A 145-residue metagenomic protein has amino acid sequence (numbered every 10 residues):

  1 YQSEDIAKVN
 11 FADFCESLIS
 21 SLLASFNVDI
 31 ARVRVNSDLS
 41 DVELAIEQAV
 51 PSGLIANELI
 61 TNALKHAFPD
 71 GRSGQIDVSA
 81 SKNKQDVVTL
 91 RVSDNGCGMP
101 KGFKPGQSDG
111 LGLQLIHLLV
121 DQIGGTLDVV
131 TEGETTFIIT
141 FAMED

Functional and structural regions predicted by a protein language model:
D5-S25: Short beta-to-alpha transition helix within the HATPase_c
A7-V9, N27-E58, L64-I76, K84: Conserved short strand/loop->alpha-helix "switch" segment adjacent to the catalytic nucleotide/phosphoryl-transfer site
Q75, G98, E132-I138: Glycine-rich nucleotide-binding loop
S79, R91, T135-D145: Short C-terminal beta-strand
Q85-L113: Glycine-rich/acidic phosphate-handling loop/turn and adjacent ATP-lid/helix of nucleotide-binding kinase/ATPase domains
C97, G124, A142-D145: Two-component histidine kinase transmitter core
I123-V130: Glycine-rich ATP-binding loops of the HATPase_c
